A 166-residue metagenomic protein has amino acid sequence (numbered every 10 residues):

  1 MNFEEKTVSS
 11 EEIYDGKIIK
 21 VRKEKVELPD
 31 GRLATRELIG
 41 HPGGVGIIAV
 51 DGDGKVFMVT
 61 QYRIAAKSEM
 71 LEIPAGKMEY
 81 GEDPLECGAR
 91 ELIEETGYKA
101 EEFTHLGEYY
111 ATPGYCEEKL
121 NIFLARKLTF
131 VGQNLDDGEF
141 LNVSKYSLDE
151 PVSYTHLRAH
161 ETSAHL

Functional and structural regions predicted by a protein language model:
M1-D15: Extreme N-terminal tail/first-helix region
N2, G46-R90: Conserved Nudix-box catalytic region and its N-terminal flanking loop in Nudix hydrolases and closely related
E12-G16, I64, Y109-L120: Acidic pyrophosphate-coordinating catalytic loop
I13-G46, G52: Acidic, metal-coordinating catalytic segment for phosphate/diphosphate chemistry, firing primarily on the Nudix
K23-K25, A49, L124-R126, K145-S147: Short, well-ordered beta-strand micro-motif
K25-L28, T112-V131: Active-site-adjacent beta-strand/loop module that shapes the phosphate/pyrophosphate-binding cleft
K99-L106: A short coil-to-beta-strand element that immediately follows conserved catalytic motifs
T155-T162: Conserved small/polar residues in nucleotide/adenosyl-binding loops
